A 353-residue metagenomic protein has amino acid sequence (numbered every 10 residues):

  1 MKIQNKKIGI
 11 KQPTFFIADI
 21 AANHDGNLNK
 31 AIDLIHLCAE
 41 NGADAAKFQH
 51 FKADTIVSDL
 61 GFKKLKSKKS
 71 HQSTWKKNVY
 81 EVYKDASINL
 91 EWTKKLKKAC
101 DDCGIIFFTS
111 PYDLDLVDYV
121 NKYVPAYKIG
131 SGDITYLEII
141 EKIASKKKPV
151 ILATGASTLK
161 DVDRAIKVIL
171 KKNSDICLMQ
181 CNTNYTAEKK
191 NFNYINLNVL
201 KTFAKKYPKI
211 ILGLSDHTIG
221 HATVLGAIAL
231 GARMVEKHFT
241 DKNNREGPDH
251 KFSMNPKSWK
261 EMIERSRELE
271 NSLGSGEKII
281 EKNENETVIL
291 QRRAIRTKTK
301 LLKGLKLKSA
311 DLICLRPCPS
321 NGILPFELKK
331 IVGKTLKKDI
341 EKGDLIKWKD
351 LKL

Functional and structural regions predicted by a protein language model:
M1-L353: Catalytic cores and adjacent flexible loops of soluble metabolic enzymes that perform enolate/carbanion chemistry on
